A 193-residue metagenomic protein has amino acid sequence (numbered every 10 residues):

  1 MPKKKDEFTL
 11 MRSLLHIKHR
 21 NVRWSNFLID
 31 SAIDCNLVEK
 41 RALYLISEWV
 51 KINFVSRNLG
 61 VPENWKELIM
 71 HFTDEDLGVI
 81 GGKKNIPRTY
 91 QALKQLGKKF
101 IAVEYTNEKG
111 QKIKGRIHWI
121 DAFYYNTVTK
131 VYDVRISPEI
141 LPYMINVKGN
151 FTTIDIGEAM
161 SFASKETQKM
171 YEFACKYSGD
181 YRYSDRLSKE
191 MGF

Functional and structural regions predicted by a protein language model:
M1-F193: Charged, alpha-helix-forming regions
